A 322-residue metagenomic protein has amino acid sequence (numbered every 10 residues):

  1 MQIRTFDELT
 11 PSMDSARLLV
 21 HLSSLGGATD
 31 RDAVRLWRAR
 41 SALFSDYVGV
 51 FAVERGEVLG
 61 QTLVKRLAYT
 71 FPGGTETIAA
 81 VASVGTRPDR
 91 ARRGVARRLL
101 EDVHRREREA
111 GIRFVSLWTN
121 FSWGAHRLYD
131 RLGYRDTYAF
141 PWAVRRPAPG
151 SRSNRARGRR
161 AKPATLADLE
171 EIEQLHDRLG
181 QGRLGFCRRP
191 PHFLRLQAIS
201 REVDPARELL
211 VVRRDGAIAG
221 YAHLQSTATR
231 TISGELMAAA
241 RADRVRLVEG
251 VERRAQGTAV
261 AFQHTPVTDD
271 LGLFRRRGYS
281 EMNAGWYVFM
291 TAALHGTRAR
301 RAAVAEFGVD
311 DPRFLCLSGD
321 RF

Functional and structural regions predicted by a protein language model:
M1-R66, G74, A80, G150-P191 (+1 more regions): Short amphipathic alpha-helix that is part of the acyltransferase structural core
G49-F51, E57-R66, A80, G85 (+4 more regions): Conserved beta-strand in the GNAT
T75-P88, T229-A242: Conserved acetyl-CoA binding element of GNAT-fold acetyltransferases
R90, G94-D102, A242-V251: Conserved acetyl-CoA pyrophosphate-binding loop and the N-cap/start of the following alpha-helix in GNAT-like
L100, E107-N120, Q256-V267: Conserved GNAT acetyl-CoA-binding A-motif
L132-R152, Q225, T231-V245, E249-F322: Active-site/acyl-donor-binding loops of N-acyltransferases
R135-L236: Amide-forming acyltransferase catalytic core, primarily the GNAT-like/NAT-type and related acyltransferase folds
